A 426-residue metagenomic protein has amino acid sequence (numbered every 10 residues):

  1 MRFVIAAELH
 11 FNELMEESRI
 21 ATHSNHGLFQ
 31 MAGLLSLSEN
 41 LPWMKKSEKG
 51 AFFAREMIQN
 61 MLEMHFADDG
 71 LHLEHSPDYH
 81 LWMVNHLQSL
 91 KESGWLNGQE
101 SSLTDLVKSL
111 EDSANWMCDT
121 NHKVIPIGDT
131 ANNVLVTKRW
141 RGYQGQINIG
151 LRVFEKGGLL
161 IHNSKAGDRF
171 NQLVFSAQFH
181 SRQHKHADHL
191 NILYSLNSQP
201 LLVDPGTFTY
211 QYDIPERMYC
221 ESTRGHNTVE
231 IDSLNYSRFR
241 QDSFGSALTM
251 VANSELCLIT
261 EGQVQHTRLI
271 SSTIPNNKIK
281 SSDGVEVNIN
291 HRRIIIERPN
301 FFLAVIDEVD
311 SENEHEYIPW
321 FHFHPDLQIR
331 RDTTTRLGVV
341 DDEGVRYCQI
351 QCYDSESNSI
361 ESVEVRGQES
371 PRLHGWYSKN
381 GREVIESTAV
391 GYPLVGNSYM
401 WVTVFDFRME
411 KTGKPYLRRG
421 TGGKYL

Functional and structural regions predicted by a protein language model:
M1-V107: Aromatic-lined, polymer-binding surfaces characteristic of secreted/periplasmic polysaccharide-degrading enzymes
S24, I214-L426: CBM-like, beta-strand-rich accessory domains located in the C-terminal region of large, secreted polysaccharide-active
Q30-G33, L190, V305-I306: Short, hydrophobic/aromatic alpha-helical segments in well-folded domains
W43-K46, Q59-N60, L96-N97, G167-R169 (+3 more regions): Secondary-structure boundary elements
A67, L71-L202, T207, V395-M400 (+1 more regions): Carbohydrate-active enzyme catalytic cores, enriched for enzymes that act on polyanionic acidic polysaccharides
G70-H72, Y210-R217: Short helix/strand-bridging catalytic loops that position acidic/His residues to coordinate divalent metals and engage
G142-G145, N171-Q178, Q211, S271-K278 (+1 more regions): Short Pro/Gly-enriched beta-strand edge/turn motifs at strand-loop
S181, F208-Y210, D310-N313: Short, surface-exposed beta-strand-loop junctions and turns on beta-sheet-rich folds
